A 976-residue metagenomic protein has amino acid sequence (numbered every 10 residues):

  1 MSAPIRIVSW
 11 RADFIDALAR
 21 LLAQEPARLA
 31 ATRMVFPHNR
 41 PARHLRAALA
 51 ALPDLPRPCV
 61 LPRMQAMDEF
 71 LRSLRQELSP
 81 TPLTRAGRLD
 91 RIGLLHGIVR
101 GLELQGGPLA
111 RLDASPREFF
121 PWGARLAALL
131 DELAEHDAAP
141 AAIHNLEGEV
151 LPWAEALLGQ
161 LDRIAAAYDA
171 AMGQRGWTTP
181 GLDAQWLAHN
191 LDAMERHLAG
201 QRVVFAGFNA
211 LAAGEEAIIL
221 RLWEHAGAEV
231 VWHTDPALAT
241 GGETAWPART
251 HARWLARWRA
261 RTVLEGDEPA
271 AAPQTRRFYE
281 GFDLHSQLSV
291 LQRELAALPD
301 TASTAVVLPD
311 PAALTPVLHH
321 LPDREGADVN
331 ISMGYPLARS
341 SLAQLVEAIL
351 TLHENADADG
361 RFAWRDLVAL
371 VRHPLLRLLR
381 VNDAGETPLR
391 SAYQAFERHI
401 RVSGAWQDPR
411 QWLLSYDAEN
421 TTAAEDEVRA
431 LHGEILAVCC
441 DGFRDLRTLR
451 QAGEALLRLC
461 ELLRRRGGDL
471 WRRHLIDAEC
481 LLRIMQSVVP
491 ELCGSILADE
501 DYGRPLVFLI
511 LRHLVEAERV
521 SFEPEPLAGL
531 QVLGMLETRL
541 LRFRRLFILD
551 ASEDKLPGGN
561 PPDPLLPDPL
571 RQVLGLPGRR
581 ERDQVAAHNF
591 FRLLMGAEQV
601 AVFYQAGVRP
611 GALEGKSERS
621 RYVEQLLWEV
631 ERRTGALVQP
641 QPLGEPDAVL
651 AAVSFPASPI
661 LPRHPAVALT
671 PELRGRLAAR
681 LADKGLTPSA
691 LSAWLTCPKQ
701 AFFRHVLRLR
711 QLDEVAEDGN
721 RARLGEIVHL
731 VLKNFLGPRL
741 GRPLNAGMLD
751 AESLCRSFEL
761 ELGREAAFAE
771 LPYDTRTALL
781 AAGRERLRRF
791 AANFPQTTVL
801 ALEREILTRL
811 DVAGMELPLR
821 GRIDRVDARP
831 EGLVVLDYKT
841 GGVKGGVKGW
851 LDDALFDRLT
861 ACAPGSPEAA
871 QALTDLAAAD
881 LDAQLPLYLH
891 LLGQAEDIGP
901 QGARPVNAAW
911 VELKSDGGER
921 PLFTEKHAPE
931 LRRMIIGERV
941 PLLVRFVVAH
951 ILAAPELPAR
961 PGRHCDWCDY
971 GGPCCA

Functional and structural regions predicted by a protein language model:
M1-R742, E759-E761, E765, D966-P973: Polyanion-engaging groove/track-forming segments
G468, F547, I660-A976: RecB-family 4Fe-4S metal-dependent nuclease core
